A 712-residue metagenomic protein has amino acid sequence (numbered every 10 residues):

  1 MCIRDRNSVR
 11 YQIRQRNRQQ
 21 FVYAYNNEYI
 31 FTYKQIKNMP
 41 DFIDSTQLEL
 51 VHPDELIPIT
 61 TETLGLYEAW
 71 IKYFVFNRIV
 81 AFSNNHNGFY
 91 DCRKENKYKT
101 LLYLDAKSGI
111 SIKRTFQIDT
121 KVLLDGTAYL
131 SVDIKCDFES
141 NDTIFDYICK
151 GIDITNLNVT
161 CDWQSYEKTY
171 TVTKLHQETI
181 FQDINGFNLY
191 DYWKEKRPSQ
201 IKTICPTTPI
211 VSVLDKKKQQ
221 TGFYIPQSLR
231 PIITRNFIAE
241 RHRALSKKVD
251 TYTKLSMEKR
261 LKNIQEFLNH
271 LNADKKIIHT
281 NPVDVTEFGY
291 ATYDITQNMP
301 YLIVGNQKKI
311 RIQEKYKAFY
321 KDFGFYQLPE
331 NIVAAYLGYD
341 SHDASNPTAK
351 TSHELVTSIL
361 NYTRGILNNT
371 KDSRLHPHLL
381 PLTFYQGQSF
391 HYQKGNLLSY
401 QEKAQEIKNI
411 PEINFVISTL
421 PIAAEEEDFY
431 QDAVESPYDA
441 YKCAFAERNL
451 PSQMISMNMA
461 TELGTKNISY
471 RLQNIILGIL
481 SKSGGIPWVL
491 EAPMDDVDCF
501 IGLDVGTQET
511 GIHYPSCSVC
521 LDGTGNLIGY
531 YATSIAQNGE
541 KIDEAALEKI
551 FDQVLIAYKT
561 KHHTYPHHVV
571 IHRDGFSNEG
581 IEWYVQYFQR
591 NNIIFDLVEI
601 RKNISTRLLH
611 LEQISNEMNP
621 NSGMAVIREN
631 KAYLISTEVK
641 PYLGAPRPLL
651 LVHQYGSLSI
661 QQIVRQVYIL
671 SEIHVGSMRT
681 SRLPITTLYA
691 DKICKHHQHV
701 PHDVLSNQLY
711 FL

Functional and structural regions predicted by a protein language model:
R4-D137, D146, K150-G151, N156-N158 (+3 more regions): Long, contiguous domain-sized segments
N158-M459, P701, L705-L712: Extended, highly charged clamp/arch subdomains and adjacent linkers that form or line substrate-binding channels
